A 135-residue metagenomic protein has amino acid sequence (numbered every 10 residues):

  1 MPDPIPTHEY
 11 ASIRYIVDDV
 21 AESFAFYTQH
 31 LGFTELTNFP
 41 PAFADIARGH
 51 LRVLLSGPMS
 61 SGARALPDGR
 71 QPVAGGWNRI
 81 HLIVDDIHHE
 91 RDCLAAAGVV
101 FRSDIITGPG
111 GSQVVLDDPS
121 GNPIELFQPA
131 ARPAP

Functional and structural regions predicted by a protein language model:
M1-S12, T34-I83, H89-D117, Q128-P135: Vicinal oxygen chelate
I16: Catalytic core of Fe(II)/2-oxoglutarate
S23, Y27-T28, L94, G121: Conserved active-site tyrosine of GNAT-family acetyltransferases
P123-L126: Short glycine-/small-residue motifs
